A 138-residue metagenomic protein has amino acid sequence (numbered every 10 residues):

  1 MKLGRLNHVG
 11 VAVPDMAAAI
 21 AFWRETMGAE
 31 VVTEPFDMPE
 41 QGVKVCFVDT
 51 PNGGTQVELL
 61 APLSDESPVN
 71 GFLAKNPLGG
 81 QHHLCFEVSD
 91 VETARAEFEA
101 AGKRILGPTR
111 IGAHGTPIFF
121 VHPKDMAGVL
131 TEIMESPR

Functional and structural regions predicted by a protein language model:
M1, V11-G54, T93-T116, V121: Core segments of cupin and vicinal oxygen chelate
L6-P14, C46-T55, S64, V69-T93 (+1 more regions): Vicinal oxygen chelate
G54-V57, D125-L130: Short, charged/polar, Gly/Pro-enriched secondary-structure boundary elements
E66, G112, A127: Flexible, glycine-rich phosphate/dinucleotide-binding loops and adjacent beta-alpha linkers at cofactor/substrate
K75, K124-D125: A general structural signal for stabilizing positions within well-ordered secondary structure
M134-R138: Short beta-strand-to-coil "C-cap" segments at the C-terminal boundary of structured domains/repeats, marking
